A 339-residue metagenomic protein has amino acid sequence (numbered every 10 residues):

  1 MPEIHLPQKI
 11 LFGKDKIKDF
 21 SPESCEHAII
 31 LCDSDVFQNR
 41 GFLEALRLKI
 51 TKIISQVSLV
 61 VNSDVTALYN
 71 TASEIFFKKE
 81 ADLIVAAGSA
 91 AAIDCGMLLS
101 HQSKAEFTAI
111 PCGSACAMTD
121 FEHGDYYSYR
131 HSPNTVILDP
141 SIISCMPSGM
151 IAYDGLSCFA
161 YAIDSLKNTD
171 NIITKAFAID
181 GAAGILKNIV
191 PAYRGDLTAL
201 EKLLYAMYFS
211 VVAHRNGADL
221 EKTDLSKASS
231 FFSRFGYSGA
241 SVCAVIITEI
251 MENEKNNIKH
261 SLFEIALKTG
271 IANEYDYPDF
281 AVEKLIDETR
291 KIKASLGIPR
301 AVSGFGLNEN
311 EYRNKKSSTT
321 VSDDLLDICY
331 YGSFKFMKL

Functional and structural regions predicted by a protein language model:
M1-L83, V302: ATP/NTP phosphate-donor binding region
Q8, H101-G181, F263-E264: A glycine/threonine-rich phosphate-anchoring loop and its flanking beta-alpha core in nucleotide/phosphate-binding
Q38-F42, A91-L98, A115-T119, E221-A228: Short glycine/serine/threonine-rich phosphate/pyrophosphate-binding segments that cradle anionic phosphate groups
D64, S89-A91, C112-C116, I142 (+2 more regions): Acidic, glycine-rich active-site loops and adjacent beta-strand->loop/helix elements that engage anionic groups
F76-S114: A short, small-residue-rich loop immediately preceding and capping a beta-strand
T169-V282, D287-E288: Active-site segments that bind and position negatively charged phosphate/pyrophosphate groups
L262, T269-L339: C-terminal charged capping/lid subdomain of soluble metabolic enzymes
